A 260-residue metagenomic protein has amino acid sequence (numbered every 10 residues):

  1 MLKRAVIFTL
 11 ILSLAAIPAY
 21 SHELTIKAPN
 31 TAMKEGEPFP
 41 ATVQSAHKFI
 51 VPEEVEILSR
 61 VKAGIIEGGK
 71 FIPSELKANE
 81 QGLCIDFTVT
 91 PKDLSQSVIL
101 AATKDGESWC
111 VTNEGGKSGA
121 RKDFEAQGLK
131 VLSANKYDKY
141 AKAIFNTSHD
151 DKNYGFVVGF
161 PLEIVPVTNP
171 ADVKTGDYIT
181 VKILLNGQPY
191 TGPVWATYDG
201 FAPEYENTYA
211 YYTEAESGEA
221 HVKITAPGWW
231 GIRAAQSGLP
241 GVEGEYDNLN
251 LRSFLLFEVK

Functional and structural regions predicted by a protein language model:
F8-A16: Bacterial N-terminal signal peptides
I17-S21: Sec/Tat signal peptide C-region and signal peptidase I cleavage site
H22-F39, K117-I179, L184-T191, A202-Y205 (+1 more regions): Beta-strand-rich domain onsets/edges
H22-N79: Start-of-domain marker
E56-L58, G187-G200: Short, ordered, surface-exposed loop/turn motifs in non-cytosolic proteins
I65-F71, W195-Y212: Short amphipathic beta-strand segments in non-cytosolic proteins
Q81-I85, T208-G228: Glycine-centered loop-to-beta-strand initiation motif
T103-T112, G238-G244: Short acidic/polar inter-strand loop motif in beta-rich domains
